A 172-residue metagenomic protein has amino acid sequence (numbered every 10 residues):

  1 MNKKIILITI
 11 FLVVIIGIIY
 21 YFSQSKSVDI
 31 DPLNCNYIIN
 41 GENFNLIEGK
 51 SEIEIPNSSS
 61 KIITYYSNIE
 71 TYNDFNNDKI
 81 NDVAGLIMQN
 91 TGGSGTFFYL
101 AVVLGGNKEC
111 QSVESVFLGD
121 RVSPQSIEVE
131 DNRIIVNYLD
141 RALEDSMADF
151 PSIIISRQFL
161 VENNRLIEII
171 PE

Functional and structural regions predicted by a protein language model:
K3-E52, S123-E172: Acidic, small-residue rich beta-repeat scaffolds with periodic aromatic anchors
S60-I69, V116-P124: Repeat-based blade/solenoid architectures
K61, N90-S94, D145-P151: Short consensus segments that form the blades of beta-propeller domains, in both extracellular/periplasmic
I69-N77, I127-V129: Structural signature of eukaryotic scaffold interfaces centered on beta-propeller domains
T71-N73, M88-T91, R141-E144: Short beta-turn/strand-loop junction motif enriched in small, turn-promoting residues
N77-I87, I134-I135: Acidic/hydrophobic-patterned starts of short beta strands in beta-sheet-rich repeat architectures
F98-L104: Short, surface-exposed beta-strand/strand-loop-strand elements in extracellular ectodomains
Q111-D120, E168-E172: Beta-propeller fold detector
